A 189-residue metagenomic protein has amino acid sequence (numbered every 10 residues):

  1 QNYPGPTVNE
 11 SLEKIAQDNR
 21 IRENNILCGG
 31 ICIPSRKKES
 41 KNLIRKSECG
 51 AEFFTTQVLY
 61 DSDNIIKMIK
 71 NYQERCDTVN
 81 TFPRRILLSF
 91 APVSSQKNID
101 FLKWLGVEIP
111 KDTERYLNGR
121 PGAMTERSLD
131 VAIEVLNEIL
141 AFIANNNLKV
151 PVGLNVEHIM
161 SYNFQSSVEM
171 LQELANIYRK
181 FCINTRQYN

Functional and structural regions predicted by a protein language model:
Q1-K38, P121, D130, P151-G153 (+1 more regions): Active-site beta->alpha loop and helix N-cap motifs at the rims of alpha/beta catalytic domains
D18-I26, C49, V135-G153: A structural motif corresponding to the C-terminal end of an alpha-helix and its immediate exit/capping segment
I26-C32, S47, F54-T56, F82-F90 (+1 more regions): Hydrophobic faces of well-ordered beta-strands that scaffold small-molecule active sites in alpha/beta enzyme cores
C32-R36, L59-N64, F90-S94, H158-Y162: Active-site-proximal loop/turn and secondary-structure-junction residues that shape catalytic pockets, frequently
R36-K46, A132-A141: Short, acidic/polar
N42-R45, T56-I66, R85: Membrane translocator/pore-forming domains, dominated by Gram-negative outer-membrane beta-barrels
K67-I86: Short acidic, glycine/proline-enriched helix-loop-strand junctions
N80-K149: Catalytic-face loop-and-helix region of soluble metabolic enzyme cores
